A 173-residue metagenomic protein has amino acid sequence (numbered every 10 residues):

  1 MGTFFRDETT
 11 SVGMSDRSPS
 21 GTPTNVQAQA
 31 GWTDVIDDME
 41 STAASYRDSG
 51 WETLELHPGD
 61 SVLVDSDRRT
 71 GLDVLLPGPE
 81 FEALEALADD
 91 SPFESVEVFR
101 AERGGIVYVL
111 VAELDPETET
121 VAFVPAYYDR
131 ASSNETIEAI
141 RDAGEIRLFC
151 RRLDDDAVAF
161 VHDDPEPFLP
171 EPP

Functional and structural regions predicted by a protein language model:
M1-L63, E171-P173: Hydrophobic alpha-helical segments
T9-T10, W51, P79, A86 (+6 more regions): Short linear sequence elements within intrinsically disordered, low-complexity coil regions
P19-S20, L114-T120: Intrinsically disordered, low-complexity coil segments
W32-V35, L84-L87, L110, F123 (+1 more regions): Generic hydrophobic, helix-prone segments enriched in Leu/Val/Ile
E55-P116: Long, continuous compositionally biased terminal/linker segments
E119-P173: Glycine-rich, aromatic-bearing surface loops/beta-hairpins
